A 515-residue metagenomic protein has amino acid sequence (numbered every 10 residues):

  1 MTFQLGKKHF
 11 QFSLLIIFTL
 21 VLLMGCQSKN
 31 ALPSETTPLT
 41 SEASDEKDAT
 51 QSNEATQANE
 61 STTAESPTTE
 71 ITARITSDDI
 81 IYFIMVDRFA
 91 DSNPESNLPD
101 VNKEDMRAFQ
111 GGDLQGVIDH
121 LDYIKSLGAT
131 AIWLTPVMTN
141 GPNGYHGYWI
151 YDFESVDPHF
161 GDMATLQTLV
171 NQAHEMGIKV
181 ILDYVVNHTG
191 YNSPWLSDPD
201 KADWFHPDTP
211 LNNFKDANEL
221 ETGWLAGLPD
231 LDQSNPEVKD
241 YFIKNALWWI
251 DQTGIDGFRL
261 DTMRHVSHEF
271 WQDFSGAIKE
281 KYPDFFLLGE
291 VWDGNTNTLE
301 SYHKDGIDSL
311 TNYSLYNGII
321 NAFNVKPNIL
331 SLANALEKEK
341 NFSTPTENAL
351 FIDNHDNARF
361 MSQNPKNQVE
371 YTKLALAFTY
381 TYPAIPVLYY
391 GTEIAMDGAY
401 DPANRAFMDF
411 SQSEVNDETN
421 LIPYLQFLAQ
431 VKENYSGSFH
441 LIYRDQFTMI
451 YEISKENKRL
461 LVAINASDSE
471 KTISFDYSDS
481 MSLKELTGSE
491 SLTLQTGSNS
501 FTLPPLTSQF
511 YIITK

Functional and structural regions predicted by a protein language model:
G6-L14, F18, M24-M85, N97-K103 (+8 more regions): Carbohydrate-interacting/catalytic domains
L39, H174-M176, N245-L247, D251-D256 (+8 more regions): Active-site-proximal helices and loops of the catalytic beta/alpha 8
P67-I80, M85-T253, D273-E280, N297-T298: Substrate-binding/active-site clefts of carbohydrate-active enzymes
I80-Y82, I132-L134, V180-L182, F258 (+3 more regions): Hydrophobic faces of well-ordered beta-strands that scaffold small-molecule active sites in alpha/beta enzyme cores
D87-D91, M138-G141, V186-Y191, R264-V266 (+4 more regions): Solvent-exposed loop/turn segments at secondary-structure junctions within structured extracellular/periplasmic domains
D119, L374-F378: Long, well-ordered alpha-helical scaffolding segments within enzyme catalytic domains, especially pronounced
G161, E237, H265, K366-N367: Alpha-helix N-cap and loop-to-helix initiation/capping positions
M361-P365: Short, solvent-exposed helix-loop connector elements
